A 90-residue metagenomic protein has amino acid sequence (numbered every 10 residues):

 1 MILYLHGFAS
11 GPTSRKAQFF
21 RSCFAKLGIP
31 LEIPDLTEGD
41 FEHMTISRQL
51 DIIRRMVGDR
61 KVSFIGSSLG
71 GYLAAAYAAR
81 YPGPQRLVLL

Functional and structural regions predicted by a protein language model:
M1-G39: Short, surface-exposed "cap/lid" segments of acyl-processing enzymes
I2, V62-S63: Generic beta-sheet signal
F24, Y77-Y81: Aromatic pocket-lining residues of Rossmann-like dinucleotide-binding sites
D40-D59: Alpha/beta-hydrolase active-site loop
R60-V62, Q85: Short coil/turn segments at beta-strand junctions that form active-site/ligand-binding loops
I65-A74: Gly/Ala-rich beta-loop-alpha elbow adjacent to hydrolase catalytic centers
G83-L90: A conserved short beta-strand
